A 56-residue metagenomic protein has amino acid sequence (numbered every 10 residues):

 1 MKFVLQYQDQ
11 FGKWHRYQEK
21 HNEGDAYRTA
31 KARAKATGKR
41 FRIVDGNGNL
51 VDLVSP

Functional and structural regions predicted by a protein language model:
M1-H15: Short aromatic-glycine-(Arg/Gly/Cys) micro-motifs in beta-strand/loop hairpins
Q6, E19-N22, R42-N49: Intrinsic disorder/low-complexity signature
G12-D25, V51: A short, exposed loop/beta-hairpin motif centered on an aromatic-Gly-Thr core
A34-P56: Short, mixed-charge low-complexity intrinsically disordered segments
